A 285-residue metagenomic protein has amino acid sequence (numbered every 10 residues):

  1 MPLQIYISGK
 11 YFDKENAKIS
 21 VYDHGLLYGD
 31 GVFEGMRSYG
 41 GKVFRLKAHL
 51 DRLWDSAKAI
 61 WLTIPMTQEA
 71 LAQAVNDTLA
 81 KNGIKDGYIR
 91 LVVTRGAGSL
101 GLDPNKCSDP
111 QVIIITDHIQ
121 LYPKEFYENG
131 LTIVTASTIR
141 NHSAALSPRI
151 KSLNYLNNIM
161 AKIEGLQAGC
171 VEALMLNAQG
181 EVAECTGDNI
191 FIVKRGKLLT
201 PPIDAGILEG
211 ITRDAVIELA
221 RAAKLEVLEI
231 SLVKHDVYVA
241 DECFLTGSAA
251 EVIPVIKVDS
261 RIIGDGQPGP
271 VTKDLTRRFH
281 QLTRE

Functional and structural regions predicted by a protein language model:
M1-L174, A178-E181, D204, L208 (+1 more regions): Conserved alpha/beta cores of soluble small-molecule-handling proteins
L174, E181-I203, E209: Glycine- and Gly-Pro-enriched alpha-helical subdomains that act as flexible, kink-prone "lid/hinge" or packing modules
